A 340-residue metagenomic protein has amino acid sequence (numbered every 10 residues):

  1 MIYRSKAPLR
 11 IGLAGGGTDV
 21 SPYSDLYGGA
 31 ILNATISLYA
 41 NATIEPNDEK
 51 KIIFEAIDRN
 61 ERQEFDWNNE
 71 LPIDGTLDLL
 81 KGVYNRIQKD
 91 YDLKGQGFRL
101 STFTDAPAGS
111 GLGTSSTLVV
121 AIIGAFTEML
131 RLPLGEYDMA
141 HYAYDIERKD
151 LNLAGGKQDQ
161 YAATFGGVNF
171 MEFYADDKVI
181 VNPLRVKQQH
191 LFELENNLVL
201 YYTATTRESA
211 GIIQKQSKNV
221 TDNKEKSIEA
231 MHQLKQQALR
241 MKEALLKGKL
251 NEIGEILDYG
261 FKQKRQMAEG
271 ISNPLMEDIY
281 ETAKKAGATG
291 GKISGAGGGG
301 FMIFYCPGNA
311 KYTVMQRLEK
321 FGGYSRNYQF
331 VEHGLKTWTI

Functional and structural regions predicted by a protein language model:
M1-G12, D19-V20, D25, I31-N33 (+4 more regions): C-terminal nucleotide
Y84, K94-T104: Flexible, acidic active-site loops/lids enriched in D/E/S/T/G that coordinate Mg2+ and/or position polar
R99, G135-D138: Extended low-polarity, hydrophobic cluster-rich segments
A106-S110, T289: Short pre-catalytic strand/loop immediately N-terminal to key active-site residues, enriched for Gly-Thr
G109-L112, R265-M267: A generic structural signal for short coil/turn motifs at secondary-structure boundaries
L112-E136: DPxDG-like acidic metal-binding loop motif
G299: Glycine-rich active-site/cofactor-binding loop and its immediate structural neighborhood
